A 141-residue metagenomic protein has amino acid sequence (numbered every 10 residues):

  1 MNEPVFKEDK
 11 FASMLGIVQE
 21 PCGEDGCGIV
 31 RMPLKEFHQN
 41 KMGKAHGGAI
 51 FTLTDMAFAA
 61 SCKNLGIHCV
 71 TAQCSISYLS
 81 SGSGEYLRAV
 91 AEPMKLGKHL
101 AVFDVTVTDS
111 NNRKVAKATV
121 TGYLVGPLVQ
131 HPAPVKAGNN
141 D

Functional and structural regions predicted by a protein language model:
M1-D141: Terminal targeting signals and extreme-terminal segments of soluble enzymes
